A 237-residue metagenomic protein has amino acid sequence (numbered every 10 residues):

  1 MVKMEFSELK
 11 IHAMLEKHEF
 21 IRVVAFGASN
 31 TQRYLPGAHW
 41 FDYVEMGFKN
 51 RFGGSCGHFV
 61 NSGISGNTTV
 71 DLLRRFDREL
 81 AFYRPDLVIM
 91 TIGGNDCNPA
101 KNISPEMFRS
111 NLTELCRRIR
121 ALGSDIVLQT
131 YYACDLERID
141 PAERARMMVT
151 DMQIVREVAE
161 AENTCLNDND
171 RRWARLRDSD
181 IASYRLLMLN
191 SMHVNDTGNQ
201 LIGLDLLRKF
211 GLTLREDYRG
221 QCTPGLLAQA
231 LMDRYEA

Functional and structural regions predicted by a protein language model:
M1-S65, V70, R75-R84: Serine-esterase "nucleophile elbow" of acetyl-processing enzymes
V23-A25, H58-N61, L87-T91, I126-T130 (+1 more regions): Structural recognition of the beta-strand scaffold that forms the well-ordered cores of secreted hydrolase catalytic
Q32-Y34, V70, D96-K101, D135-D140: A short acidic, helix-capping loop that chelates divalent metal ions and anchors anionic groups
S62-N67, T91-N102: Cell-envelope and extracellular/periplasmic
N67-R74, N102-L112: Glycine-rich anion/phosphate-binding loops
T91, N95, C116-M152: Active-site segments of SGNH/GDSL-like serine hydrolases that catalyze O-acetyl group transfer/hydrolysis on lipids
P105-Q129, I154-T164: Charged, glycine-enriched surface loops/patches that mediate electrostatic binding to polyanionic ligands
A133-A237: Catalytic His-Asp segment of secreted/periplasmic serine-dependent ester chemistry enzymes
